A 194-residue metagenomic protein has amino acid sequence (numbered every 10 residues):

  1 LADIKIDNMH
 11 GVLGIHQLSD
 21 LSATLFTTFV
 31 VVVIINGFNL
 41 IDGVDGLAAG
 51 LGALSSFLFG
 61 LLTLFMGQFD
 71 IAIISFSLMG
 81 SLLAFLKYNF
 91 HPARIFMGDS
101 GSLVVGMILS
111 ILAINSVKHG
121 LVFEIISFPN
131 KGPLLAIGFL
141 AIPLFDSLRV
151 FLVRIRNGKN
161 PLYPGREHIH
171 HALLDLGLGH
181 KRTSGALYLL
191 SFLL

Functional and structural regions predicted by a protein language model:
A2-K5, F26-N36, G52-L58, M79: Membrane-embedded alpha-helical core segments of multi-pass
A2-L13, V117-G120: Transmembrane alpha-helix boundary signature
N8-L18, L178-G179: Membrane interface segments of multi-pass transport proteins and intramembrane proteases
G14-T28, G67-G80: Structural signature of hydrophobic alpha-helical transmembrane segments
Q17, F29, N36, P161-I169: Juxtamembrane loop-helix boundary motifs flanking transmembrane segments in multi-pass membrane proteins
N36-N39, N89: Asparagine-centered polar/low-complexity signal
A48-L194: Alpha-helical transmembrane segments
